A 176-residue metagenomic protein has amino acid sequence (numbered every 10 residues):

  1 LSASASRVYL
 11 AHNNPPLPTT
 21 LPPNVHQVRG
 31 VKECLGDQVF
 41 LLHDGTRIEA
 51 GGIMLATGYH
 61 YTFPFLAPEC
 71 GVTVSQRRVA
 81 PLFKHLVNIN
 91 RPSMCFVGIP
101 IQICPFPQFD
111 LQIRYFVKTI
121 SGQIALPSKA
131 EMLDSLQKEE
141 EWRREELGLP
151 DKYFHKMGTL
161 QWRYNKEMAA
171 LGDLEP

Functional and structural regions predicted by a protein language model:
L1-M132, E145-P176: Flavin (primarily FAD) cofactor-binding/catalytic cores of flavoenzymes
A130-E140: Post-kinase regulatory C-tail/linker adjacent to protein kinase catalytic domains
